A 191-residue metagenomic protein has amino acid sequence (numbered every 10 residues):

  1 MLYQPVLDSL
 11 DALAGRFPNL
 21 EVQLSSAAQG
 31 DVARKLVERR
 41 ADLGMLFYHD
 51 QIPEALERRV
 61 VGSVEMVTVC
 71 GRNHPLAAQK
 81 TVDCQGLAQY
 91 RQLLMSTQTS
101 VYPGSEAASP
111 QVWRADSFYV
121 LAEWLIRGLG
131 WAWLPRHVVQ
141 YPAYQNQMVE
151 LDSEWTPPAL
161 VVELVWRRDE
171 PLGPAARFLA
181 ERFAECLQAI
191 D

Functional and structural regions predicted by a protein language model:
M1-F17, E21, A33: N-terminal winged-helix
P5, Q79, D83, P171-E185: Short amphipathic alpha-helical coupling segments at ligand-binding clamshell hinges and other catalytic/signaling
D8-A12, G30-E65: Short beta-strand-centered segments that line the small-molecule binding cleft or hinge of alpha/beta clamshell
G15, Q51, A55-L129, L134 (+2 more regions): C-terminal regulatory
N19-Q23, V161-E163: Residues at or immediately flanking beta-strands
S25, G30-R40, F118-L129: Short helices/loops that flank or line small-molecule/ion binding pockets
V69-N73, V161-L172: A bilobed periplasmic-binding-protein/Venus flytrap-type ligand-binding module shared by bacterial periplasmic
